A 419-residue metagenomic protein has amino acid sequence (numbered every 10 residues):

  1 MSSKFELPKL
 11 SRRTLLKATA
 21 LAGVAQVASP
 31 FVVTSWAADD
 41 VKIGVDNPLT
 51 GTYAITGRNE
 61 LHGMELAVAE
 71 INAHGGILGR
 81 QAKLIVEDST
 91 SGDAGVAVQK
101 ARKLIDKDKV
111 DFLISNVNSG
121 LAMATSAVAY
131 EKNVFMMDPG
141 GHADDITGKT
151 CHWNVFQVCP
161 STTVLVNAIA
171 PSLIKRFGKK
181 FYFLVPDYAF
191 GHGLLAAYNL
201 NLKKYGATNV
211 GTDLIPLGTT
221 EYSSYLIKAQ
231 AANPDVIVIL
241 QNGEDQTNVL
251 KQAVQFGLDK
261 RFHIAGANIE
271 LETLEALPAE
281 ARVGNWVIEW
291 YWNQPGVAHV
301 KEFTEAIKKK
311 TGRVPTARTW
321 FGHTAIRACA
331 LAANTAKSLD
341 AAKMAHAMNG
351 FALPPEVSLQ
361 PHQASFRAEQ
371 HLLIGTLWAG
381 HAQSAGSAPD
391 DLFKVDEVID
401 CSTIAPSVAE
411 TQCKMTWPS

Functional and structural regions predicted by a protein language model:
S2-T19, A28-F31, W36-S419: Extracytosolic ligand-binding ectodomains
